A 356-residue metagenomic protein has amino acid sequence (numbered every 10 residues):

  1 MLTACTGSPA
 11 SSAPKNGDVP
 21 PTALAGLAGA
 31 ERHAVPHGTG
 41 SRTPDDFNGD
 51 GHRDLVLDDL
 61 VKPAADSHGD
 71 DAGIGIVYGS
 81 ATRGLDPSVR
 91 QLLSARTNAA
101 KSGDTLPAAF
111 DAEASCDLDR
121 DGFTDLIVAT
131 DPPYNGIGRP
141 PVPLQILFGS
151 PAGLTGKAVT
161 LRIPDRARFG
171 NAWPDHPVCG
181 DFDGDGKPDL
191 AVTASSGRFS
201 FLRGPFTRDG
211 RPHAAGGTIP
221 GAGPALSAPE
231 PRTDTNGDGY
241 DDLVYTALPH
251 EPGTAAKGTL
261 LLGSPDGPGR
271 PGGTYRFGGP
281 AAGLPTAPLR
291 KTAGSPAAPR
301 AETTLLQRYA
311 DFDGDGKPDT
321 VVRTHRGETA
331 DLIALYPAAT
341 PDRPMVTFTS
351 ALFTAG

Functional and structural regions predicted by a protein language model:
M1-G356: Beta-propeller-forming repeat regions
